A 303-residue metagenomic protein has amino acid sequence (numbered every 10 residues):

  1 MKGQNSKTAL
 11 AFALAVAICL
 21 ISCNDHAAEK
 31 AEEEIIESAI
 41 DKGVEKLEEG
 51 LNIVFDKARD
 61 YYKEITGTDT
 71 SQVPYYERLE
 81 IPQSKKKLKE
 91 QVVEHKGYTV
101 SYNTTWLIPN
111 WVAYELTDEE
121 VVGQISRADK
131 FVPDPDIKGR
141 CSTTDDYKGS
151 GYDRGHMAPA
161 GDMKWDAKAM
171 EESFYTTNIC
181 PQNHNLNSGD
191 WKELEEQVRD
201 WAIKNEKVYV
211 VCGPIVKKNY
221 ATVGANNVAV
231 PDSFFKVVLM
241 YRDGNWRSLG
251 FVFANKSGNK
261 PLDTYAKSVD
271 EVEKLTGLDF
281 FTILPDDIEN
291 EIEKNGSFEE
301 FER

Functional and structural regions predicted by a protein language model:
G3-S6, S22-R303: Domain-level detector for secreted/extracellular nuclease and nuclease-toxin modules, and for the ENPP-like C-terminal
A11-C19: Bacterial N-terminal signal peptides
